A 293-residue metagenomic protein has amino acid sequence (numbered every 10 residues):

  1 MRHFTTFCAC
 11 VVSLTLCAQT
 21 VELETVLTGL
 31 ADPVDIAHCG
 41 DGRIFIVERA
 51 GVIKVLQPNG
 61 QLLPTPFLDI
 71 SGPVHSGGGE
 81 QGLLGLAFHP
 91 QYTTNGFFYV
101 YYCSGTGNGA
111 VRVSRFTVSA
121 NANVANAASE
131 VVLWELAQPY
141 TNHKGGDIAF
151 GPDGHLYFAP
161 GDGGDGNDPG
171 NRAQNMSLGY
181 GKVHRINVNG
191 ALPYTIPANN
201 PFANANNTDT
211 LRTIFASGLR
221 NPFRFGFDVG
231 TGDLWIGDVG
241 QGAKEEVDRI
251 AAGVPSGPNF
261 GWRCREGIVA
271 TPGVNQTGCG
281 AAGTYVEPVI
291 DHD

Functional and structural regions predicted by a protein language model:
M1, V118-A120, N187-A191: Short regulatory "switch" loops immediately downstream of catalytic or recognition motifs within protein catalytic
R2-A9: Sec-dependent signal peptide recognition, specifically the positively charged N-region followed immediately by
F7, T25, H75, R172 (+1 more regions): Generic anion/oxyanion-binding catalytic loop in active/binding sites
C10-V12, D41, E266, A281: Residue-level detector of bioactive/disordered segments in secreted/extracellular proteins and virion assembly
S13-A18: N-terminal signal peptide c-region/cleavage motif recognized by signal peptidases
Q19-N167, R224-F227, G232-G240: Acidic, Gly/Ser/Thr-rich repeat motifs that build Ca2+-stabilized beta-propeller blades
Q81-L83, Q91-T93, R112, D162-D293: Beta-propeller domain segments
